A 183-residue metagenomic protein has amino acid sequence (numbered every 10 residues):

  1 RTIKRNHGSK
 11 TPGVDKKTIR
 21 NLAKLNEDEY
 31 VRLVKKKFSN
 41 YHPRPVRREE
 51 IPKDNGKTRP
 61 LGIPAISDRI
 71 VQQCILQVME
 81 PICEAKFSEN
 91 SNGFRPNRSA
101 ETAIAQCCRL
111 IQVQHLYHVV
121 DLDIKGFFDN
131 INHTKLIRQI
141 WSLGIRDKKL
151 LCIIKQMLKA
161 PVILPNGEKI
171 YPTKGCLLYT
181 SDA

Functional and structural regions predicted by a protein language model:
R1-D28: Non-catalytic, polymerase-adjacent accessory regions of viral genome-replication enzymes
R1-G8, Q77-G93: Charged boundary/loop elements
S9-T18, G62, E101-I140: Conserved catalytic palm subdomain of right-hand nucleotidyl-transferase polymerases, strongest for RNA-directed enzymes
N21-P43: Amphipathic alpha-helical blocks
H42-D54, K155-Y171: Active-site-adjacent bridging/hinge elements
I66-L76, F87, I104, C108 (+1 more regions): Duplex nucleic acid-engaging cores and interfaces of nucleic-acid transaction enzymes
Y179-A183: Conserved small/polar residues in nucleotide/adenosyl-binding loops
